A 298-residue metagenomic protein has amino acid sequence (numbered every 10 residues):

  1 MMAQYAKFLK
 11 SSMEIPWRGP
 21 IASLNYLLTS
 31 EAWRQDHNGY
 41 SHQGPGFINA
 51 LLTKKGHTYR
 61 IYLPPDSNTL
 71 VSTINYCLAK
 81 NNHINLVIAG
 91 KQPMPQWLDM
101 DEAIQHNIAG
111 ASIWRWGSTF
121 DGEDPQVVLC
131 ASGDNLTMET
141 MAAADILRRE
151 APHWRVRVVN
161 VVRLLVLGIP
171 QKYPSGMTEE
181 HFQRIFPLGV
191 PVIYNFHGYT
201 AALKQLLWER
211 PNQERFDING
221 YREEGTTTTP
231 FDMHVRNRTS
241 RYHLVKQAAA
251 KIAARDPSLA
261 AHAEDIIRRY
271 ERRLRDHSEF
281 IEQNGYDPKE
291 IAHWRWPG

Functional and structural regions predicted by a protein language model:
M1-M13: Long, structured ligand/cofactor-binding scaffold of large enzymes
K10, P45-G46, I61: Short secondary-structure boundary micro-motifs
P16-L24, L28-N49, G56, T73 (+1 more regions): Thiamine diphosphate
L28-S30, Y62-P65: Active-site nucleophile and cofactor-binding loops and adjacent substrate-binding regions of central metabolic enzymes
R60-L63, L129: Short catalytic-loop micro-motif centered on adjacent basic/acidic residues
P65-T69, N135: Short beta->alpha linker loops
